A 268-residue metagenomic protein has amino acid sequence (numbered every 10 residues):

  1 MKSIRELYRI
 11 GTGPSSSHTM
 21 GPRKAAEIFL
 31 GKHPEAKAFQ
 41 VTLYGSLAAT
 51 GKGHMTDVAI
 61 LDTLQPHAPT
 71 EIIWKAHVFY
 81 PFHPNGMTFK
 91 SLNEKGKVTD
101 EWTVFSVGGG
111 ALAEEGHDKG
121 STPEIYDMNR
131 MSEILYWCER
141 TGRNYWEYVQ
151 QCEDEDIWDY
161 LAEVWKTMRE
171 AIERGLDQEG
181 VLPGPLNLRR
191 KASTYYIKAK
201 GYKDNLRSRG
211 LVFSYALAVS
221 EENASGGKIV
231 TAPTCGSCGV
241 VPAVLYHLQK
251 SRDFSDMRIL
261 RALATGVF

Functional and structural regions predicted by a protein language model:
M1-G13, T63-T70: Conserved catalytic cysteine-centered active-site region of acyl-thioester-dependent Claisen-condensing enzymes
M1-S3, H33-K37: N-terminal glycine-rich anion-binding loops that anchor highly charged ligand groups
L7-S16, Y44-A48, A224-C235: A short glycine/serine-rich beta->alpha loop
T19-K32, P242-D253: Alpha-helical support elements that line or immediately flank enzyme active sites and cofactor-binding pockets
A38-K75, P84, L260-F268: A structural-propensity feature for long, helix-poor, extended segments
T63, P69-D204, G210-L211: C-terminal regulatory domains involved in ligand/effector binding and gene-expression control
R169-F268: Accessory "access/gating" subregions that flank catalytic or transport cores
